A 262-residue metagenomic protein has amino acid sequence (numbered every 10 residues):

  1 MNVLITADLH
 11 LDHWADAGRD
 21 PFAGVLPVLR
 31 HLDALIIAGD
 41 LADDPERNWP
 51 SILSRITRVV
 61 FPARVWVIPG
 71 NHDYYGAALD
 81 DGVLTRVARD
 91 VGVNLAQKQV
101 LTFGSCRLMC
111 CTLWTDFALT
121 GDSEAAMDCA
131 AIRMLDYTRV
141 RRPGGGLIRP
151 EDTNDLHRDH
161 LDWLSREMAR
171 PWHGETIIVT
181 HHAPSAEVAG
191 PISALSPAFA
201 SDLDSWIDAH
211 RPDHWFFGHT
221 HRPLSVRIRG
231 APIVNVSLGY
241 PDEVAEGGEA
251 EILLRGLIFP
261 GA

Functional and structural regions predicted by a protein language model:
M1-F61, Y74-L79, P260-A262: N-terminal active-site segment of His-dependent metallophosphoesterases
M1-L4, V100-C110, R227-P232: Beta-strand-turn-beta hairpins that frame and shape the catalytic cleft of phosphate-ester-processing enzymes
I5-A7, L35-D40, W66-N71, N94-K98 (+4 more regions): Active-site neighborhood of phospho(di)ester-bond hydrolases with catalytic His/Asp-centered motifs
L11-D16, A42-R47, N71-D80, V100-F103 (+4 more regions): Active-site environment of divalent metal-dependent phosphoester hydrolases
F22-L29, G92-S105, H160-W172: Short amphipathic alpha-helices and their capping/turn segments at secondary-structure boundaries
A77-A96: Glycine/small-residue-rich loop that forms an oxyanion/phosphate-binding "nest" at active or ligand-binding sites
T102, G190, A194-D213, H221-A262: Binuclear metal-dependent phosphoesterase catalytic core
M109-I177, H182-E187: Active-site-proximal loop/helix segment associated with metal-binding centers of metalloenzymes
